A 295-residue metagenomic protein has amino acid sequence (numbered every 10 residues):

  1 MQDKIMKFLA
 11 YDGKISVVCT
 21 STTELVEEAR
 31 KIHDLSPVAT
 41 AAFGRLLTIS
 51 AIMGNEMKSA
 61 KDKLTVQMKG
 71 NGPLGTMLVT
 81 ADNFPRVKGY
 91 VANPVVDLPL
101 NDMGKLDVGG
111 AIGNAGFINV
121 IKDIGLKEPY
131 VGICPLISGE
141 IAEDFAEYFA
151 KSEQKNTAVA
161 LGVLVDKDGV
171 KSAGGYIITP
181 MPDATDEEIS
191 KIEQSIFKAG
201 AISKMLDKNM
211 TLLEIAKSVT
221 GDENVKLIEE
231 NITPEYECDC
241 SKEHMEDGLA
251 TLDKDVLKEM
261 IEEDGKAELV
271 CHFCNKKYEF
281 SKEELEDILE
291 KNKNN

Functional and structural regions predicted by a protein language model:
M1-E229: Interaction interfaces in information-processing and related assembly proteins
F197-N295: Cys/His-clustered metal-coordination modules, chiefly Zn-binding fingers
